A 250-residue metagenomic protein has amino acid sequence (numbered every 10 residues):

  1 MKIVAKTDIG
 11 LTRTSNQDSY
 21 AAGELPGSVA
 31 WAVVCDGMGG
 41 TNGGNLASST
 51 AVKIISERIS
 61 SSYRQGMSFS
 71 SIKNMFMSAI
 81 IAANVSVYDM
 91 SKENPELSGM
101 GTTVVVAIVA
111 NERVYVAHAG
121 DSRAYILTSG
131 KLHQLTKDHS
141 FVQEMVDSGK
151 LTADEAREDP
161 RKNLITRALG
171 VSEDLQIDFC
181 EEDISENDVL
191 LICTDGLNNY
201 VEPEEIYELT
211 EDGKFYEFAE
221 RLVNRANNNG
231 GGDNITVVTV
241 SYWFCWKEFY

Functional and structural regions predicted by a protein language model:
M1-Y250: PP2C/PPM-type serine/threonine phosphatase catalytic domain
